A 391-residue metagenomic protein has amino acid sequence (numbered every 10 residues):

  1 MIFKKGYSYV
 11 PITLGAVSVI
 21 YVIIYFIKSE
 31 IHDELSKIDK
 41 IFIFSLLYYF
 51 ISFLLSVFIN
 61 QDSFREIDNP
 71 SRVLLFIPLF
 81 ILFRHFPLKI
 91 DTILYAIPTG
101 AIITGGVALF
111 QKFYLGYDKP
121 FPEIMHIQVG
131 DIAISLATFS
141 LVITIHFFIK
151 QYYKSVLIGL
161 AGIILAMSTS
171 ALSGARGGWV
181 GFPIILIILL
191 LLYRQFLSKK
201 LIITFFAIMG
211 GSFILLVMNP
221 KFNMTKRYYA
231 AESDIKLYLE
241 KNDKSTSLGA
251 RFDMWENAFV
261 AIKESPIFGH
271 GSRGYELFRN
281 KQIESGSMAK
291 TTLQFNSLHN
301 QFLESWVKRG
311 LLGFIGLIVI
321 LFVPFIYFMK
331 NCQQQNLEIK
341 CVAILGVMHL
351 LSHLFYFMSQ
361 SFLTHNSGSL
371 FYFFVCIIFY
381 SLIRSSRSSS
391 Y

Functional and structural regions predicted by a protein language model:
M1-L54, I81-D91, Y95, I143-V156 (+2 more regions): Transmembrane signal-anchor hairpin modules in multi-pass inner-membrane enzymes, especially those that act on
P11-A16, R176-I188, G313-I318: Transmembrane-embedded, aromatic-rich helix segments that form part of the hydrophobic channel/pocket engaging
I38-I51, N60-H85, T92-A101, I124-L136: Aromatic-anchored transmembrane helix interface
L88-G116, I124-Q195, N219, V375: Alpha-helical transmembrane segments of multi-pass inner-membrane proteins
L172, Y193-E240, E256-E264: A membrane-periplasm/extracellular boundary helix in multi-pass inner-membrane enzymes that assemble envelope glycans
K200, K308-L351: Hydrophobic transmembrane alpha-helices and their immediate junctions
N242-E256, E264, F268-R309: Long extracytoplasmic/lumenal interhelical loops at the membrane interface of multi-pass membrane proteins
I320, G346-Y391: Transmembrane alpha-helices of multi-pass inner-membrane enzymes
